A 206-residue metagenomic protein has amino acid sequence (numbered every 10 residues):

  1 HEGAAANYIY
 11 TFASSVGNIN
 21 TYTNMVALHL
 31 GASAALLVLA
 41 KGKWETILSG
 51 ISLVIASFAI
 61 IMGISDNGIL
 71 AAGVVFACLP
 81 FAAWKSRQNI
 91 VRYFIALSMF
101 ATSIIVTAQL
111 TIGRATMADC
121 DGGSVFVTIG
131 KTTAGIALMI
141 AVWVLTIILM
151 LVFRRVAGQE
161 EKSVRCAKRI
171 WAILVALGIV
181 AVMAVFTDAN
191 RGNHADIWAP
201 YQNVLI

Functional and structural regions predicted by a protein language model:
H1-R191: Alpha-helical transmembrane segments of multi-pass inner-membrane proteins
N18, A199-I206: TM-adjacent membrane-interface loops and short helices in multi-pass inner/ER membrane proteins
N193-A195: Short, contiguous, well-structured surface segments enriched in hydrophobic/aromatic residues
